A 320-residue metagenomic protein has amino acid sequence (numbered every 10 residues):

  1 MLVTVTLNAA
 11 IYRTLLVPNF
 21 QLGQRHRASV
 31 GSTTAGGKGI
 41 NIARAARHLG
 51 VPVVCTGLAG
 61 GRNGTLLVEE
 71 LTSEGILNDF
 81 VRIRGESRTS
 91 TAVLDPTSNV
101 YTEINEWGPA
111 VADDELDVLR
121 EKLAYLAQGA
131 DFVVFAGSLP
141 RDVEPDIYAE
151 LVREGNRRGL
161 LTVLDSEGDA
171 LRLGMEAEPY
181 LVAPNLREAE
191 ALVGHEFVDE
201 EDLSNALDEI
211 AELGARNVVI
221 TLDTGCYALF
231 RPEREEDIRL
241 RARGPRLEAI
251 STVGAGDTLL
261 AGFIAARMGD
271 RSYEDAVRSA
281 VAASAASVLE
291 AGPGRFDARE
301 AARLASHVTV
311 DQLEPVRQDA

Functional and structural regions predicted by a protein language model:
M1-T56, T65-L66, R246, S306 (+1 more regions): Glycine-rich phosphate/adenosyl-contacting loop at the front of the ribokinase-like
L2, V51-V53, N78, T162 (+1 more regions): Hydrophobic anchor at the start of a short beta-strand that flanks the dinucleotide cofactor-binding loop
Q24, H48-A130, R303-A320: Conserved N-terminal subdomain of the carbohydrate kinase-like
R47, N156, M268: Gly/Ala-rich phosphate-binding loop of Rossmann-like dinucleotide-binding domains, activating on the conserved
P109-A112, L139-V143, A170-R172, A191 (+2 more regions): Short, small-residue-enriched loops and turns at beta-alpha junctions that line or gate enzyme active sites
A127-D142: Short acidic, glycine-rich surface-loop motifs adjacent to enzyme active sites
D146-L161, S166-D237: Conserved phosphate/ATP/ADP-binding segment of small-molecule kinases
R172, E200-A320: Conserved phosphate-binding/catalytic region of the ribokinase-like
